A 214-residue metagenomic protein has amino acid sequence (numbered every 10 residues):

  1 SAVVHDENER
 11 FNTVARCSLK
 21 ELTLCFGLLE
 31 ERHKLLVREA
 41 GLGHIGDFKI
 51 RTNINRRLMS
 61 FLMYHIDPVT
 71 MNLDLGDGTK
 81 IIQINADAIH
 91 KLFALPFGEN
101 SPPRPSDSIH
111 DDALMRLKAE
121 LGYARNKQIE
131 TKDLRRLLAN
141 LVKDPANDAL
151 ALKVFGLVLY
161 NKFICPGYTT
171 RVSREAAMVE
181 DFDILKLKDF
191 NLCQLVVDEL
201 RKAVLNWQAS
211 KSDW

Functional and structural regions predicted by a protein language model:
S1-A149: N-terminal leader regions that mediate targeting or early regulatory function
K34, K49, D87, G98-E99 (+1 more regions): Long, internal protein-protein interaction and assembly surfaces
